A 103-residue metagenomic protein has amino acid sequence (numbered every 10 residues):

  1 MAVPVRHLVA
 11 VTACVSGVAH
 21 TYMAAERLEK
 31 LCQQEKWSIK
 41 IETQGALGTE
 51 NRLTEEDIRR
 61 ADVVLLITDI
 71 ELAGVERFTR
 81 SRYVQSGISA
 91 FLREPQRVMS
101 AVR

Functional and structural regions predicted by a protein language model:
A2, V11-C32: Glycine-rich phosphate/diphosphate-binding loop of Rossmann-like nucleotide-binding domains
V9, Y83-R103: Ser/Thr/Gly-rich flexible loops in soluble cytosolic domains mediating phosphotransfer, phosphorylation
A24-E29, S81-R82, S100-A101: Short, solvent-exposed amphipathic alpha-helical segments in soluble enzyme and RNA/protein-processing domains
Q34-A61: N-terminal beta-loop-helix "entrance" segment that forms/cooperates in small-molecule cofactor or anionic ligand
A61-D62, R80-S81: Short, well-ordered alpha-helix to beta-strand connector turns
T68-L72: Short, polar loop motifs at secondary-structure junctions
V75-T79: Glycine/threonine-rich flexible loop motifs
